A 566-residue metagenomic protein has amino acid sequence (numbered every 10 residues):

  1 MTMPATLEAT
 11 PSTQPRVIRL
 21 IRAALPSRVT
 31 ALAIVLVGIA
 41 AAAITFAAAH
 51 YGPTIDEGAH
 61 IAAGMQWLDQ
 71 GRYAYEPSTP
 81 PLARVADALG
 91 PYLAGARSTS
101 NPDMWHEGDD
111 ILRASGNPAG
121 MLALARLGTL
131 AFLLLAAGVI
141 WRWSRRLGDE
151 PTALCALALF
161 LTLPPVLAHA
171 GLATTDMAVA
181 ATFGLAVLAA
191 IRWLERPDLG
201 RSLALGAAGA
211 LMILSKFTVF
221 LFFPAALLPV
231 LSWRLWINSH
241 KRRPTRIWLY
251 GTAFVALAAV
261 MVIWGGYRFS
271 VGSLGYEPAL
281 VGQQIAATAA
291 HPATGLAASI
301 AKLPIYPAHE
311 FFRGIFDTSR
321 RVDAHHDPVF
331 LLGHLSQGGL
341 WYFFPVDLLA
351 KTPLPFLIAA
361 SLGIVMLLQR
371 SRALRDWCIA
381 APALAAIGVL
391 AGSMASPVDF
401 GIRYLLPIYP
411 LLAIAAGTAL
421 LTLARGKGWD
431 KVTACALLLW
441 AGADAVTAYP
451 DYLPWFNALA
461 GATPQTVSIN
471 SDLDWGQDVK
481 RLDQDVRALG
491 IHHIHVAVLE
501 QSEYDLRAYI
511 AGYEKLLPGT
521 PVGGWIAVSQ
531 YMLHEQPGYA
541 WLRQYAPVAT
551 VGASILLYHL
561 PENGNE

Functional and structural regions predicted by a protein language model:
M3-L7, P11, A74-L130, Y276-Q337: Interfacial juxtamembrane loops and adjacent helix segments that form the catalytic/substrate-binding surfaces
M3-Q14, L296, I300, A324-D327 (+4 more regions): C-terminal luminal/periplasmic domains and tails of membrane-associated envelope-modifying transferases
T6, I34-V35, P224-L231, T252-L257 (+6 more regions): Signature aromatic-anchored transmembrane alpha helix within multi-pass, membrane-resident enzymes that catalyze glycan
T54-I55, G171-A178: Short acidic/glycine- and proline-prone juxtamembrane loop motifs at membrane-interface regions of multi-pass membrane
L127-L147, L185, V365-L368: Transmembrane-helix motifs of polytopic, lipid-linked glycan transferases
A156-L161, L188, G209, I213: Short helix- or helix-capping micro-motifs that position conserved polar/aromatic residues at function-defining sites
A186-S202: Membrane-interface transmembrane helices that cradle and orient dolichyl/undecaprenyl
D347, T352-R375, G428: Hydrophobic, aromatic-rich transmembrane alpha-helices and their immediate juxtamembrane boundary segments
